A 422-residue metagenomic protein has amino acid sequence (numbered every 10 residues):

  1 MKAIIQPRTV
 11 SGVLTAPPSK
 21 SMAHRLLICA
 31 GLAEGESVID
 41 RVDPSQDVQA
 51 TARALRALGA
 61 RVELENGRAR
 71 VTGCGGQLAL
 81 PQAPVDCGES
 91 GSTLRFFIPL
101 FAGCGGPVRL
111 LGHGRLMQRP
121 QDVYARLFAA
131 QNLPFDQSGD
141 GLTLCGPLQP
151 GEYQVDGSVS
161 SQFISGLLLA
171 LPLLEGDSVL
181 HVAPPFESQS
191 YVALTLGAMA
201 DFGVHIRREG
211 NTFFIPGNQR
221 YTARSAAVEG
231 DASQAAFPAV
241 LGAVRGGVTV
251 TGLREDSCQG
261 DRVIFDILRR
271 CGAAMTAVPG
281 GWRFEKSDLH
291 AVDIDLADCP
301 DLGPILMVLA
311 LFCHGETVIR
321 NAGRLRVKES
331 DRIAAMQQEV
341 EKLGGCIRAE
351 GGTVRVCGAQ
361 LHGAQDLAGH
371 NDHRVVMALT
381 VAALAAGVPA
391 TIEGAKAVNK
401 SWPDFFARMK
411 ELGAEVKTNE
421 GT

Functional and structural regions predicted by a protein language model:
M1-T422: Short, structured segments at the rim of ligand-binding sites
